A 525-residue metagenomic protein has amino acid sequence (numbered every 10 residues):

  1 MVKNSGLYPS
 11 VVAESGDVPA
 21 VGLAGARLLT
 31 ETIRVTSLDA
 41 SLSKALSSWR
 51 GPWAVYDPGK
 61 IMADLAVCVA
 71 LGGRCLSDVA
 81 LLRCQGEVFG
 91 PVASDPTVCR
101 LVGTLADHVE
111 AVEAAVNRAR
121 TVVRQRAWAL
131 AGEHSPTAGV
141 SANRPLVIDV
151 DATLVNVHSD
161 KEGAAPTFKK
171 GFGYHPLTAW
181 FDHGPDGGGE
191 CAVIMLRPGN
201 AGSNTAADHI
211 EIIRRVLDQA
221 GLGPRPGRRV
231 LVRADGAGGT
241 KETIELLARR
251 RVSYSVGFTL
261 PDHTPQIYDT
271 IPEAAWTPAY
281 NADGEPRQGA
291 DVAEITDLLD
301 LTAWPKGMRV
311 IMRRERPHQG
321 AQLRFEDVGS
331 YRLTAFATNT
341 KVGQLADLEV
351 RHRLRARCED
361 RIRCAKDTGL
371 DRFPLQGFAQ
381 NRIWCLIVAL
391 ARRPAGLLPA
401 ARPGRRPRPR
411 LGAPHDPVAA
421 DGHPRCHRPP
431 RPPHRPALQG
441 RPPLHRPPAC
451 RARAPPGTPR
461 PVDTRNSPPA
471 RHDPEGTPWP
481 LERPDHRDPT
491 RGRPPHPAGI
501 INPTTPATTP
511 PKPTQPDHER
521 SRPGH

Functional and structural regions predicted by a protein language model:
M1-F172, T178-G202, A207-D218, L222-R225 (+2 more regions): Dynamic "connector" segments at or just before major functional cores
M1-S15, S255-K366, R453-R471, G476-G492 (+1 more regions): An anionic, glycine-rich sequence signature occurring as long contiguous blocks
T32, D64-L65, V79, S94 (+9 more regions): Short, conserved catalytic/metal-binding motifs centered on acidic residues
L46, D367-L370, A379-Q380, G404-D421 (+2 more regions): A glycine-rich phosphate-binding loop feature that marks nucleotide/adenosyl-phosphate handling sites
V79, Q344-P399: Short amphipathic alpha-helical "interface-anchor" segments enriched in bulky aromatics
N204-H263: Domain-level cores of phosphate- or acyl-group-handling catalytic modules
P394-A437: C-terminal structured "cap/appendage" subdomains that terminate the fold
P513-G524: Short, intrinsically disordered C-terminal tails of secreted or membrane-associated proteins
